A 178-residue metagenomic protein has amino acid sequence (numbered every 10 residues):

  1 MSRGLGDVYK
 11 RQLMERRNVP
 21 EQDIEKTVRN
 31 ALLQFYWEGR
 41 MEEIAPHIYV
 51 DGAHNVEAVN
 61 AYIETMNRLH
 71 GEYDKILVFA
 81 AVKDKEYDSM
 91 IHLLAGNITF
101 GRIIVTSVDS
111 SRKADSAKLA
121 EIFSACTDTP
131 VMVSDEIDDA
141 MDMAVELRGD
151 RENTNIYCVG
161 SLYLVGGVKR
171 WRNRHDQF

Functional and structural regions predicted by a protein language model:
M1-Y9: Single conserved hydrophobic/aromatic residue that forms the stacking wall/gate of nucleotide- or nucleobase-binding
G4, D51-N55, S161: Short, conserved phosphate/pyrophosphate- and ester-handling motifs at nucleotide-, phospho-/glycolipid
K10-E57: Gly/charged, well-structured mid-domain segments that form the phosphate/adenylate-handling core of ATP-dependent
K10-R17, T65-R68, W171: Active-site catalytic microenvironments for nucleophilic, acid-base chemistry
V28, L32-W37, A53-T127: Active-site beta-alpha connecting loops in nucleotide-dependent enzymes
H47, I76, Y157: Hydrophobic "anchor" residues on beta-strands that sit immediately upstream of conserved functional sites
V131-A140: Short acidic-hydrophobic, aromatic-tinged amphipathic segments that line or gate anion-handling sites
A140-N173: A glycine-rich beta-strand to alpha-helix segment that forms a phosphate/ribose-binding loop at ligand/cofactor sites
